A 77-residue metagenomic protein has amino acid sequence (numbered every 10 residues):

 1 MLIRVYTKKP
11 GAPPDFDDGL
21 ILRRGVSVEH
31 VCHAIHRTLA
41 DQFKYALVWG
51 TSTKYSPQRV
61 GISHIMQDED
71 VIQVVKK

Functional and structural regions predicted by a protein language model:
M1-K77: C-terminal-of-GTPase-core extension/linker across diverse P-loop GTPases
